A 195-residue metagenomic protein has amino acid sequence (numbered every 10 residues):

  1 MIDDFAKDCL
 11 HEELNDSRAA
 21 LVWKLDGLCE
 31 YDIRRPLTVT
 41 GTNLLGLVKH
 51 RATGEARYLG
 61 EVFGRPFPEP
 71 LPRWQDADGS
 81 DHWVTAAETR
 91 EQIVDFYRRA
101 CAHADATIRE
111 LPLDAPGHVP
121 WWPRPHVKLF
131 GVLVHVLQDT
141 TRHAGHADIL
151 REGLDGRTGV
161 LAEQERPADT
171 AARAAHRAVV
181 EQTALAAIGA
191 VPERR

Functional and structural regions predicted by a protein language model:
I2-D3, S80-Q92, W121-F130: Acidic/His metal-coordination segments adjacent to aromatic residues that form catalytic metal sites in metalloenzymes
K7, H11-L25, E30-D78, V119-A186 (+1 more regions): Short, contiguous alpha-helical
V22, D26, D105, R109-P112: Amphipathic, well-packed alpha-helical segments that form the structural scaffold of globular domains
F67-D105: Helix-adjacent hinge/juxtasegments
E91-E110, Q182-R195: Long, charge-rich low-complexity segments
